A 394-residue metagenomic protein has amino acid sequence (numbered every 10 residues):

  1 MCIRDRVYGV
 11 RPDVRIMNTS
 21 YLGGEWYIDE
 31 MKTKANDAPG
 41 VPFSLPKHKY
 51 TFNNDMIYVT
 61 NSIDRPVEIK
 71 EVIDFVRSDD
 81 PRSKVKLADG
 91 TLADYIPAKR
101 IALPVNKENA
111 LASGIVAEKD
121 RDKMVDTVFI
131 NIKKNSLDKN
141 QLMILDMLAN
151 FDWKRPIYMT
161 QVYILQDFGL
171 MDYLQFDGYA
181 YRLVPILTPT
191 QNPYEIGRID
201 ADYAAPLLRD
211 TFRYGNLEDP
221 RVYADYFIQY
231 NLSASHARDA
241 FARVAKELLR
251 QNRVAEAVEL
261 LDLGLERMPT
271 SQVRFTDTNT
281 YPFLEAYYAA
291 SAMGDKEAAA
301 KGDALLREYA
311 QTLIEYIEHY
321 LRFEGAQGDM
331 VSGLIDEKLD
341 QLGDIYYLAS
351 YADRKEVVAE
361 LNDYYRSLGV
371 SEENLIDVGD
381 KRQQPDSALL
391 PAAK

Functional and structural regions predicted by a protein language model:
M1-I3: Short, small-residue-biased leader/transition segments that mark boundaries at the very start of proteins
D5-K394: ER/secretory pathway lumenal C-terminal domains and tails of membrane proteins involved in glycoprotein biogenesis
